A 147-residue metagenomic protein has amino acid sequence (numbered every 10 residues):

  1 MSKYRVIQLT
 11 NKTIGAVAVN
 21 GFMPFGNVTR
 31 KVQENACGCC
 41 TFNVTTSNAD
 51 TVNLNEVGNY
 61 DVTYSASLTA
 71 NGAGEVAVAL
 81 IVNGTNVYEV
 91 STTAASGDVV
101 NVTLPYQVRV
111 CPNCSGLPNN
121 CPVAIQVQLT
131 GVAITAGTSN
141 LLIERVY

Functional and structural regions predicted by a protein language model:
M1-Y147: Extracellular jelly-roll beta-sandwich "head" domains, especially the C-terminal globular C1q domain
